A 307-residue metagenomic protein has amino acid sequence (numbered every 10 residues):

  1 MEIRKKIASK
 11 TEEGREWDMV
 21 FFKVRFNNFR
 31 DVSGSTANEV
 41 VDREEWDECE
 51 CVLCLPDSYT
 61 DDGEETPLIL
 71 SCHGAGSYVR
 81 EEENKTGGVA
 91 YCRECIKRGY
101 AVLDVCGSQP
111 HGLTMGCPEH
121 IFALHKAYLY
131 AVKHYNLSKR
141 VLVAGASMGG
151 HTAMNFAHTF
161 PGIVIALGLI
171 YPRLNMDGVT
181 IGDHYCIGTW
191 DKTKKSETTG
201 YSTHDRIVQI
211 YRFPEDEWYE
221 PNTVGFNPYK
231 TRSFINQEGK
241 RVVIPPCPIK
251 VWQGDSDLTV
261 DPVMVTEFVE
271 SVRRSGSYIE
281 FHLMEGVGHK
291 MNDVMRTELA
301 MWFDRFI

Functional and structural regions predicted by a protein language model:
E2-G63: N-terminal cap/lid segment of alpha/beta-hydrolase-fold proteins
D61-T66, G74-T114: Short substrate-entry loop that stabilizes the transition state in hydrolases
M115-Y135: Alpha/beta-hydrolase active-site loop
Y135-S147: Alpha/beta-hydrolase fold nucleophile elbow
N155-W218: Hydrolase active-site cap/lid region
P245, V251-Q253, D257: Short beta-strand/loop motif that positions the catalytic acidic residue of the alpha/beta-hydrolase fold
L258-M264: Conserved alpha/beta-hydrolase "acid-adjacent" motif
F281-M291: Histidine-bearing beta->alpha loop at or near hydrolase active sites
